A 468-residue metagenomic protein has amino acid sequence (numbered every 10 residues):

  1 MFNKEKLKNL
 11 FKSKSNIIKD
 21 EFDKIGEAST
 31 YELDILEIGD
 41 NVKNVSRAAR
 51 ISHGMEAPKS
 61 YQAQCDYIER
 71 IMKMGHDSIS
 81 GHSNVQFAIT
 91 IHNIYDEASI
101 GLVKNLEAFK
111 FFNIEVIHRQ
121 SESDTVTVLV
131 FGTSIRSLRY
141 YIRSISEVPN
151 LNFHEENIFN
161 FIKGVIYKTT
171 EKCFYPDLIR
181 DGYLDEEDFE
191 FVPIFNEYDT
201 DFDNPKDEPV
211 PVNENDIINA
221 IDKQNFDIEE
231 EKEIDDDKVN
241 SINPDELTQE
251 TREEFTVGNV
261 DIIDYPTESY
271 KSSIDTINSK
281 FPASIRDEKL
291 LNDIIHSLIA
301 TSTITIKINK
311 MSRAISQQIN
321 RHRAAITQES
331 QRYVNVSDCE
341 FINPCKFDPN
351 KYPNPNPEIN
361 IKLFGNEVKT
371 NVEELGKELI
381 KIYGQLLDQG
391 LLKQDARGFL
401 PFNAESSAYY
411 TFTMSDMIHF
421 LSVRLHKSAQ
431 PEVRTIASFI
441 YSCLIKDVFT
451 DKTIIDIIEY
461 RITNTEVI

Functional and structural regions predicted by a protein language model:
M1-I468: Family-specific signature for flavin-dependent thymidylate synthase
